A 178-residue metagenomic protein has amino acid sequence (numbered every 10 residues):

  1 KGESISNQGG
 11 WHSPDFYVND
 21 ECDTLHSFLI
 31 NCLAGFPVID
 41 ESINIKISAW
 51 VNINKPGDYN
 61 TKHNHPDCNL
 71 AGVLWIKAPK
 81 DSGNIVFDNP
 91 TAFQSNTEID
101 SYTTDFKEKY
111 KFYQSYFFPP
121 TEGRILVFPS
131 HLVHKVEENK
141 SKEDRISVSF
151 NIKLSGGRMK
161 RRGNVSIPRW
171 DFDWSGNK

Functional and structural regions predicted by a protein language model:
K1-S42, Y59, N164-N177: Non-heme Fe(II)/2-oxoglutarate
F28-C32, W50, A71: Generic beta-strand or strand-like secondary-structure segments
I43, K140-K142: A short beta-turn/loop motif at secondary-structure boundaries
N44-N52: A short glycine-rich, His/Asp/Glu-containing loop-to-beta-strand
N54-V127, E137, D144, S155-V165: Catalytic core of non-heme Fe(II) oxygenases with the double-stranded beta-helix
K142-I152: A short alpha/beta connector and helix-capping loop motif
